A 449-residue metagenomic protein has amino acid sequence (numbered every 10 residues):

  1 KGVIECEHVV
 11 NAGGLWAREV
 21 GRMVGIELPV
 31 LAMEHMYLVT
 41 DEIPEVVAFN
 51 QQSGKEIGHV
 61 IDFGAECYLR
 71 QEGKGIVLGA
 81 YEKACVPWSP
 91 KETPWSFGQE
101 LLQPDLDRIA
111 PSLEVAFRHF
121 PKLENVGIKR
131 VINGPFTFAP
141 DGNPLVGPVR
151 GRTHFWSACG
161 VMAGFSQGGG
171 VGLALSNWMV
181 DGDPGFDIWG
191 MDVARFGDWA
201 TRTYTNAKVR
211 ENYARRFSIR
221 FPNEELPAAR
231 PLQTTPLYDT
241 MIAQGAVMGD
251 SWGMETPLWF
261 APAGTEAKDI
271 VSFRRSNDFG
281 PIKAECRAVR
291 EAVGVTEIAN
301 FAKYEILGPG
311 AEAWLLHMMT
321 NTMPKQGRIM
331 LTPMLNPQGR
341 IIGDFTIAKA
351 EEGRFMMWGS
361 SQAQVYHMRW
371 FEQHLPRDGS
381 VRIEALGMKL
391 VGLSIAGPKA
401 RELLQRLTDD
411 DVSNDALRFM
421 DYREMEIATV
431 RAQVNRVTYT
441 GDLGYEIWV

Functional and structural regions predicted by a protein language model:
G2-H8: Core beta-strand elements of the Rossmann-like FAD/NAD(P) dinucleotide-binding domain in flavoenzyme oxidoreductases
G13-G14: Glycine-rich, N-terminal phosphate-binding loop of Rossmann-like dinucleotide-binding domains
I26-Q52, P111, A302-E305: Central beta-strand plus flanking loop segment that forms part of the substrate or channel wall within the catalytic
E56, G64, G73, P87-S89 (+1 more regions): C-terminal catalytic lobe of FAD-dependent flavoproteins
C67, V77-A80: Beta-propeller blade termini and top-face loops
F186-D187, M191-V449: Glycine/proline-enriched, intrinsically flexible loops and inter-domain linkers
